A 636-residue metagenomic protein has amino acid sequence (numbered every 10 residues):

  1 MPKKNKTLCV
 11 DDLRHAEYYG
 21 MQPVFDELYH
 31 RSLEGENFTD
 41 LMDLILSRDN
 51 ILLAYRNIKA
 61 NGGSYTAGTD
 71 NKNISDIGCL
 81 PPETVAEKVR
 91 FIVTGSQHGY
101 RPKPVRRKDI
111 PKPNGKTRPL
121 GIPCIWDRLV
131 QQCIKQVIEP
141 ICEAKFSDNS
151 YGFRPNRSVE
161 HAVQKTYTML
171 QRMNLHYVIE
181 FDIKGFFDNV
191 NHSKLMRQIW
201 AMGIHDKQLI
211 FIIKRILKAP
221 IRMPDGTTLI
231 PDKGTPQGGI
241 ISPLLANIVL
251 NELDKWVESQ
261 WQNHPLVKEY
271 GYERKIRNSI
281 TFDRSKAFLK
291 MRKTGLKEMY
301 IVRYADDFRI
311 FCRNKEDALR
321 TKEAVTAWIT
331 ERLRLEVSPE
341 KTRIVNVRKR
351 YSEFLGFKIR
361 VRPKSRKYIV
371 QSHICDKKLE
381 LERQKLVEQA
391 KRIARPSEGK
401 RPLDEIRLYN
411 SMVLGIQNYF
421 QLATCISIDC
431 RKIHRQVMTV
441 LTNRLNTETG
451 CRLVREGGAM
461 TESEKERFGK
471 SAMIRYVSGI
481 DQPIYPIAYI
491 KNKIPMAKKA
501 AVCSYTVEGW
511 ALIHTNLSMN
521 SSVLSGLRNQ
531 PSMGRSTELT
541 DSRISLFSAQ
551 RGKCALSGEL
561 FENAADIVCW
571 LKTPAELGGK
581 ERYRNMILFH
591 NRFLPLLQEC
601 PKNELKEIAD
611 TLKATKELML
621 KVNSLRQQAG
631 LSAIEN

Functional and structural regions predicted by a protein language model:
T7, A16-I240: Conserved pre-catalytic core of RNA-dependent polymerases
L46-L53, P104-R106, L217-R222, M299 (+2 more regions): Core structural elements
P104, D148-N149, R154, H161 (+4 more regions): Conserved polymerase palm-domain catalytic core
D182, G558-R592, K602: Histidine-centered nuclease catalytic patch
K218, T227, L333-K400, V413-L414: A conserved non-catalytic segment of reverse transcriptases and RNA-directed RNA polymerases corresponding to the late
R401-F468: Non-catalytic, peripheral interaction segments enriched in hydrophobic/basic residues
L445, G450-M533: Acidic catalytic cores of enzymes that act on phosphate-bearing nucleotides/polynucleotides
A511-L556, G630: Short, charged surface segments at domain edges that flank catalytic/cofactor-binding sites
